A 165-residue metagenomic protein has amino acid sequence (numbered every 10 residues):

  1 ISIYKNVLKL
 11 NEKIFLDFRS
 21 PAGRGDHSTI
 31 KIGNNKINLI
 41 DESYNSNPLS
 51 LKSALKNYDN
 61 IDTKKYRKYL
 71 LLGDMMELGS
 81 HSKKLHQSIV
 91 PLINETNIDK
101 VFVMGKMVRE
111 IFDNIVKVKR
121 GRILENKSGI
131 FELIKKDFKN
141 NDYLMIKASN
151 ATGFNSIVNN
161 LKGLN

Functional and structural regions predicted by a protein language model:
I1-N165: ATP-dependent carboxylate-amine ligase
